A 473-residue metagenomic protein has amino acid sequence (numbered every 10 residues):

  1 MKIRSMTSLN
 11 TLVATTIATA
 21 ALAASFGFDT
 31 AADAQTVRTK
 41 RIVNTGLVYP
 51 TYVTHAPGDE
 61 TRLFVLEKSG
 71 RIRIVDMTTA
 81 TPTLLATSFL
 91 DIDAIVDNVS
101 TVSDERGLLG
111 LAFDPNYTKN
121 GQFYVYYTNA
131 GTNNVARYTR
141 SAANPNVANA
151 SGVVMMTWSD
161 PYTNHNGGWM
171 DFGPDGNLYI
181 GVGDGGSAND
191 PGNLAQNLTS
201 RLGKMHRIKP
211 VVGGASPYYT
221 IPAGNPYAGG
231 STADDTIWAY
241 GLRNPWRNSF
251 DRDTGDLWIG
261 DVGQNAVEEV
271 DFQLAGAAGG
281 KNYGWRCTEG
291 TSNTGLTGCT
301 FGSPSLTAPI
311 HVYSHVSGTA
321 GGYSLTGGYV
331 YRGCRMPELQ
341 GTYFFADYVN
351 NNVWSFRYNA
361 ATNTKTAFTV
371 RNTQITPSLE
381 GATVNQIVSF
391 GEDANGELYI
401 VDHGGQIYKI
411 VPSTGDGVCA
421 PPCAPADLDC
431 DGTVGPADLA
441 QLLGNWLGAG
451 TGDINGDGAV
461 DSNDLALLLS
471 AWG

Functional and structural regions predicted by a protein language model:
K2-T16, F26-G27: Bacterial N-terminal signal peptides that target proteins for export
T19-A31: C-terminal segment of classical bacterial N-terminal signal peptides
F28-N189, R247-F250, G255-V267, G321-A360 (+1 more regions): Acidic, Gly/Ser/Thr-rich repeat motifs that build Ca2+-stabilized beta-propeller blades
T30-Q35, V411-C430, G448-T451: Low-complexity, Pro/Thr/Ser/Gly/Ala-rich linker/spacer regions in secreted, extracellular modular proteins
K40-V43, T83-A94, N146-T157, P217-P226 (+2 more regions): Beta-propeller fold detector
G46-P50, D104-L108, R201-K204, S378-V388: Short coil-to-beta transitions that initiate beta-strands within beta-rich domains
G58, L66-S69, R106-L108, N116 (+4 more regions): Beta-propeller domain segments
L428-A449, D457-G473: Alpha-helical segments with a strong preference for the paired helices of cellulosomal dockerin domains
